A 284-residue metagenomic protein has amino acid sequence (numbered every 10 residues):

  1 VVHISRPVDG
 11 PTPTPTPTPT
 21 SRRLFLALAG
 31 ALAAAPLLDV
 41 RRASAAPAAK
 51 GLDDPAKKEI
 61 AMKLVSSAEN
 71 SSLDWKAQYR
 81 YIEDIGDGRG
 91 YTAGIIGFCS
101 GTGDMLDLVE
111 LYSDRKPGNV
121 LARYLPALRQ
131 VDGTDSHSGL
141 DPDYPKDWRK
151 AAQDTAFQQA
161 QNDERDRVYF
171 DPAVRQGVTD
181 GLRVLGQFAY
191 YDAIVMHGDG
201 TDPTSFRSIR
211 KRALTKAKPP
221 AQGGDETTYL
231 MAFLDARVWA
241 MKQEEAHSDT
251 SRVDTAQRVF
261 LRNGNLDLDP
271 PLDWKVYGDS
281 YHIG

Functional and structural regions predicted by a protein language model:
V1-T20, L28-P36: N-terminal secretory signal peptides
L28, L32, A46-A156, A160-D180 (+1 more regions): Cell-wall polysaccharide-cleaving catalytic domain and substrate-binding groove, primarily in peptidoglycan/chitin
P36-A48: C-terminal region of N-terminal signal peptides and the immediate post-cleavage residues of exported proteins
